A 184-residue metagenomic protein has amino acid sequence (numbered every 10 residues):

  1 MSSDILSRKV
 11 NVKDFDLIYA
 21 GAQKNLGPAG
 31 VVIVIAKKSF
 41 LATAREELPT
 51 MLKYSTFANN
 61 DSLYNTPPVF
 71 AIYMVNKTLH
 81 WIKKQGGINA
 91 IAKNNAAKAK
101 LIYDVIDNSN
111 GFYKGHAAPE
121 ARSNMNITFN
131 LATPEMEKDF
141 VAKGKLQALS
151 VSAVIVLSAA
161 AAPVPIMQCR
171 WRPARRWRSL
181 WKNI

Functional and structural regions predicted by a protein language model:
M1-L17: Conserved PLP phosphate-binding loop immediately N-terminal to the Schiff-base lysine helix in PLP-dependent enzymes
L17, V31-I35, N126-T128: Conserved hydrophobic/aromatic beta-strand scaffold that supports enzyme active sites
A22-D104, A118: Active-site C-terminal subdomain of aminotransferase-like
A36, F129-T133, P165-M167: Short beta-strand-to-loop capping motifs
F112-H116, A148-V154: A short linear hydrophobic-aromatic micro-motif
Y113-K143: Conserved PLP-binding catalytic core of the aspartate aminotransferase-like
G144-S152, W181-I184: A common structural junction motif
S158-I184: PLP-dependent enzyme catalytic core of the Aspartate aminotransferase-like
